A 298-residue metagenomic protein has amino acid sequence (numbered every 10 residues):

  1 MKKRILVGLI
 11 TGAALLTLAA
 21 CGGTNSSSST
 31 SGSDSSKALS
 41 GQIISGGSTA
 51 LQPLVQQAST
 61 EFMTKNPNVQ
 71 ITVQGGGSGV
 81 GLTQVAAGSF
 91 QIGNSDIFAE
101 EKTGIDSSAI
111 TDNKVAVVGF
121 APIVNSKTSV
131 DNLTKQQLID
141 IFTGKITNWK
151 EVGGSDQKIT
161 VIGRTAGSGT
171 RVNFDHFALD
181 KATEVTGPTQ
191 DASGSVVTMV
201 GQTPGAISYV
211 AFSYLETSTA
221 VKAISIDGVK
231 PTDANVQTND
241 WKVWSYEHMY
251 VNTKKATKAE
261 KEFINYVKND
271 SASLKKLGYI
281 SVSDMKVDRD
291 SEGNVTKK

Functional and structural regions predicted by a protein language model:
M1-L9: Bacterial N-terminal signal peptides that target proteins for export
K3-R4, G22-N66, Q70, S78-G79 (+4 more regions): Exported/periplasmic ABC-transporter solute-binding proteins
T17-A20: C-terminal motif of bacterial Sec signal peptides marking the signal peptidase cleavage site
